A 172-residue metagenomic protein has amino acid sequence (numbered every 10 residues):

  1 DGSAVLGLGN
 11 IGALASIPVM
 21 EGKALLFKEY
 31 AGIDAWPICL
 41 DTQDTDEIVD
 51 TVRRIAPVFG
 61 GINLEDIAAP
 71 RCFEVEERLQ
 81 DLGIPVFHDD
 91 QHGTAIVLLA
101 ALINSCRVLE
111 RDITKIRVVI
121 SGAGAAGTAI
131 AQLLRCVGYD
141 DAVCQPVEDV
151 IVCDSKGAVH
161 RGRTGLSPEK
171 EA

Functional and structural regions predicted by a protein language model:
D1-V86: N-terminal ligand-binding/catalytic initiation module
L6-G7, L14-E21, L25, D81-G83 (+2 more regions): Glycine-rich phosphate/diphosphate-binding loop of Rossmann-like nucleotide-binding domains
